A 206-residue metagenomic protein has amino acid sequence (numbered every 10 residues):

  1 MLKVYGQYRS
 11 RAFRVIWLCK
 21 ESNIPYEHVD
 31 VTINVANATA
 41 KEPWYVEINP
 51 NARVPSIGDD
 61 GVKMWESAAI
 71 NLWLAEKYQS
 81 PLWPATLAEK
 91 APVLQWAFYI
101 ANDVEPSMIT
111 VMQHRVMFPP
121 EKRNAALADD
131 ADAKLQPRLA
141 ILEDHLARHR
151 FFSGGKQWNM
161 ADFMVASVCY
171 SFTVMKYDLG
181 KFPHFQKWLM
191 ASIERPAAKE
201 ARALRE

Functional and structural regions predicted by a protein language model:
M1-D129: GST-like domain detector, emphasizing the conserved glutathione-binding G-site in the N-terminal thioredoxin-like
L18, A75, V168-C169, R202: Active-site-flanking alpha-helical
C19, I57, I70, V93 (+3 more regions): Residue-level signal for nonpolar/aromatic packing positions in well-ordered secondary structure
T32, F185, R205: Residue-level "edge-of-site" marker
E47, V165, E194, A203-L204: Phosphate-coordinating loops and pocket residues in cytosolic domains that bind phosphorylated ligands
W96, I100-E194: GST-like fold's C-terminal all-alpha helical module
L135, P196-E206: Charged/polar, low-hydrophobicity segments characteristic of intrinsically disordered regions and flexible loops
